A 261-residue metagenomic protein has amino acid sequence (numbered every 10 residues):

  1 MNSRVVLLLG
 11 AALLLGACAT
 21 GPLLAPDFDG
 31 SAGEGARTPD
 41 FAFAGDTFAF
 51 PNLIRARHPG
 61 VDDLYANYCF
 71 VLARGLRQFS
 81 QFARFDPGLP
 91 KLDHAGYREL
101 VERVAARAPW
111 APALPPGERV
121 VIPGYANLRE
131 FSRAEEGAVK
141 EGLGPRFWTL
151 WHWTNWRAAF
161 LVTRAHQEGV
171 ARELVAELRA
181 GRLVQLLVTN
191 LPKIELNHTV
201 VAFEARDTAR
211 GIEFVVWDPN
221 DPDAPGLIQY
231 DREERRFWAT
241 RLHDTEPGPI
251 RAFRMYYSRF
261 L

Functional and structural regions predicted by a protein language model:
M1-L7: Bacterial N-terminal signal peptides that target proteins for export
G21-P26, K193-N197, R206-L261: Cys-His-centered catalytic/binding microenvironment captured across papain-like cysteine peptidases and homologous
A25, F70, R74, W148 (+1 more regions): Generic detector of well-ordered alpha-helical segments enriched in charged/polar residues, highlighting helical
D29-R164: Cysteine-nucleophile protease catalytic domains, especially the papain-like/related folds used in DUB/UBL proteases
T163-A209: Active-site-adjacent substructure of cysteine-protease-like catalytic cores
